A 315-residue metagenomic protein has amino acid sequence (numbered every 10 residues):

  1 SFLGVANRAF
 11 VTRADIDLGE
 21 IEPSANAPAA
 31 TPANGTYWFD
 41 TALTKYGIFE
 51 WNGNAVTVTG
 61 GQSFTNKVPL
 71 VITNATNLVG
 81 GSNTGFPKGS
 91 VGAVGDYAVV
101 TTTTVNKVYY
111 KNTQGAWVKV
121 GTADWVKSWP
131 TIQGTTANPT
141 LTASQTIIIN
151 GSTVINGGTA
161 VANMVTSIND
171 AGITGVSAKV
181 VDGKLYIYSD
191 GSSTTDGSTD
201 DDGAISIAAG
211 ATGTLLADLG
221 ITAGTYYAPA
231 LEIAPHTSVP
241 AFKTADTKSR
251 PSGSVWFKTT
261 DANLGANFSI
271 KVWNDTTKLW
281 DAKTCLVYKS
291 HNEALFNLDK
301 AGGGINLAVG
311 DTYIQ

Functional and structural regions predicted by a protein language model:
S1-I48, N52-K107, G115-W129, G224-S269 (+1 more regions): Extracellular/surface-exposed low-complexity repeats and stalk/linker segments enriched in Gly/Pro and small polar
I48, V108, A143-I149, A204-I205 (+1 more regions): Short polybasic amphipathic segments
N52, I149-S152: Short strand-turn-strand beta-turns centered on an Asx-Gly dipeptide
V56-G61, G115-Q133, Q145-I149, V181-I233 (+1 more regions): Acidic, small/polar residue-enriched beta-strand/turn segments
T131-P139, T159-V161, L215: Short, structural beta-strand-to-alpha-helix junction motif
G151-A160: Short, contiguous acidic and Ser/Thr-rich linear segments
A160-G175, L215: Amphipathic, non-transmembrane alpha-helical segments in extracytoplasmic/periplasmic proteins
